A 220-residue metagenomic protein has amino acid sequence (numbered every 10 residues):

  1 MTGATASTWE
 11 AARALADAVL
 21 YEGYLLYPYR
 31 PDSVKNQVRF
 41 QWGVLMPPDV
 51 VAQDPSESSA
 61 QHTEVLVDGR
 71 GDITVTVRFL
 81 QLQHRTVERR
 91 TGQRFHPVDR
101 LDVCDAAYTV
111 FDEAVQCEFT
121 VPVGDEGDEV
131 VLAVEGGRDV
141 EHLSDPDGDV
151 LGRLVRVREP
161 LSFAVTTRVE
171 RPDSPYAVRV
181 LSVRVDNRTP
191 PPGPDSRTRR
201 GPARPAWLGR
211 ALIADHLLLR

Functional and structural regions predicted by a protein language model:
T2-A4, W42-G43, P48-R220: Long, leucine/valine-rich, helix-dominated scaffolding and oligomerization segments
T2-L45: Amphipathic alpha-helical packing elements
